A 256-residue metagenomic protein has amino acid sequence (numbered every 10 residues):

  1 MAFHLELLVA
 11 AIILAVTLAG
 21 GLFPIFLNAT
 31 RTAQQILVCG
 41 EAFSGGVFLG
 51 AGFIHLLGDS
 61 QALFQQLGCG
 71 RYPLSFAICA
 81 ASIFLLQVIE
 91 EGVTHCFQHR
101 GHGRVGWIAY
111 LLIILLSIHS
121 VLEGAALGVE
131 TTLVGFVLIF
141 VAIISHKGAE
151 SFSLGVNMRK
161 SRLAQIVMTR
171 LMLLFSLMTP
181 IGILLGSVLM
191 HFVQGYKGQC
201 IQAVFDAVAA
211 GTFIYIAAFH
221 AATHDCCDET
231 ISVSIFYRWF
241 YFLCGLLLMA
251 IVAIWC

Functional and structural regions predicted by a protein language model:
M1-C256: Intrinsically disordered, metal-sensing/regulatory segments
